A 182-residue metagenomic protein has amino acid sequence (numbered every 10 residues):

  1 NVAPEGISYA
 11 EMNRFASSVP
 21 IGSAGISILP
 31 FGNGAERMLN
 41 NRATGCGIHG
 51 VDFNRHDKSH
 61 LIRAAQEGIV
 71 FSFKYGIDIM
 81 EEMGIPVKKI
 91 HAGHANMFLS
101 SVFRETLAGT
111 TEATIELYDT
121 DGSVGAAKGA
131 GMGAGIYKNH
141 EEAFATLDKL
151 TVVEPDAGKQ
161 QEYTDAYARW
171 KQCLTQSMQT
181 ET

Functional and structural regions predicted by a protein language model:
N1-T182: Active-site core segments that coordinate phosphate-bearing ligands/cofactors across diverse enzyme families
